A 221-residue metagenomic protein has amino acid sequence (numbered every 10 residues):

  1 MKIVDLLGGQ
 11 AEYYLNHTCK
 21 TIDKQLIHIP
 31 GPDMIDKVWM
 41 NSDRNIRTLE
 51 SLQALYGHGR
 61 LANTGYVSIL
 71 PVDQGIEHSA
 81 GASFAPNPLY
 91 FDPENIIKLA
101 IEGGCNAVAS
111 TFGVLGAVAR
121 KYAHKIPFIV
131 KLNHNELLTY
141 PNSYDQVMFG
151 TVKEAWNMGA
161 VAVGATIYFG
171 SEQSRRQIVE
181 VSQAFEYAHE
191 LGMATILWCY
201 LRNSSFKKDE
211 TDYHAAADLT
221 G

Functional and structural regions predicted by a protein language model:
M1-H78, S83, G116-K125: N-terminal amphipathic alpha-helix/helix-capping segment at the start of soluble metabolic enzymes
D23-I29, A62, V67, Q74-G221: Alpha/beta enzyme core
